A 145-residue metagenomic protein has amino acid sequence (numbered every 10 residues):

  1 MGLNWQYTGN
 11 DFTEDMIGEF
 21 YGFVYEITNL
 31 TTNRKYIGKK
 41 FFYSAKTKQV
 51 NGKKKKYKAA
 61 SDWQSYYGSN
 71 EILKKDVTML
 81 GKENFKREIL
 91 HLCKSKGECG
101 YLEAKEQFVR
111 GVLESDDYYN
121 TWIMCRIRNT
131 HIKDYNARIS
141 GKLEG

Functional and structural regions predicted by a protein language model:
M1-G145: Structure-specific nucleic-acid interaction/processing domains
